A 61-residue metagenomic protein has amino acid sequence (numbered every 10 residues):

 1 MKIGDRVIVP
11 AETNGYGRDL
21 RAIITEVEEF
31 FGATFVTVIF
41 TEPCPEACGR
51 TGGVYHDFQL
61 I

Functional and structural regions predicted by a protein language model:
M1, F30-G32: Intrinsically disordered, low-complexity regulatory regions enriched in Ser/Pro/Gly/Thr and acidic residues
M1-Y16: Short coil-to-beta transition motif at edge beta-strands of beta-rich domains
R6-I8, R21, T37: Beta-strand secondary-structure signal
Y16-R18, C44-P45: Short acidic/polar mixed-charge low-complexity motifs
G17-E28: Short beta-strand-centered aromatic/proline hotspots
A33, T37-I61: Intrinsically disordered, low-complexity, charged/polar segments
